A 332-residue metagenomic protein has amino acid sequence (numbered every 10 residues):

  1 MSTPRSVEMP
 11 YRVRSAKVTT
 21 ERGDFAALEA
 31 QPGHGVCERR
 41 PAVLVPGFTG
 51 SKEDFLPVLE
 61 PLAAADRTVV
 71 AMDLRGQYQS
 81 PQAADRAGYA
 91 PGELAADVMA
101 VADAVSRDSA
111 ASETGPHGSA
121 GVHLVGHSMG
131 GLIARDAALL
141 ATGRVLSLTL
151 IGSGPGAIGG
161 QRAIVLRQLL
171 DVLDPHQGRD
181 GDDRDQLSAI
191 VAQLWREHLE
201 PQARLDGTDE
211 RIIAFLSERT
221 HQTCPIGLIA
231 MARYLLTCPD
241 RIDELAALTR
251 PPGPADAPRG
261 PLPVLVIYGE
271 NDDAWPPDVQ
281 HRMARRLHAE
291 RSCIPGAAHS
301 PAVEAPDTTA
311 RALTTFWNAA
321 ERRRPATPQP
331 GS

Functional and structural regions predicted by a protein language model:
M1-V43, A64-R67, R107, E113 (+7 more regions): Alpha/beta-hydrolase fold catalytic core
E8, T20-E21, L28-Q31, E60 (+5 more regions): Active-site loop/oxyanion-hole signature of alpha/beta-hydrolase fold enzymes
V43-G47, H127, Y268: The conserved beta1-alpha1 loop
G47-P57, V69: Serine-hydrolase catalytic-loop signature spanning alpha/beta hydrolases and amidase-signature enzymes
T49, L74-Y78, P155, A298-P301: Alpha/beta-hydrolase active-site loop signature
R135, L139, R144-D183: Flexible "cap/lid" loop of the alpha/beta hydrolase fold
G160, G181-A257: Conserved alpha/beta-hydrolase catalytic His-Asp/Glu region
T249-A297, V303, R311: Conserved loop-alpha-helix segment in the C-terminal half of the alpha/beta-hydrolase fold that carries the catalytic
